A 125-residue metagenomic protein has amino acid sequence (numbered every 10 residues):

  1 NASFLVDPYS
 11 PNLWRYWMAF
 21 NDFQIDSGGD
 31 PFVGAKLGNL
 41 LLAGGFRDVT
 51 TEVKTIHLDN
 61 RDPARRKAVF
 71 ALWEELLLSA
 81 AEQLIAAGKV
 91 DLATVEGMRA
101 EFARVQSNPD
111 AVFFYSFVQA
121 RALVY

Functional and structural regions predicted by a protein language model:
N1-P63: Conserved catalytic/acceptor-binding region of the Class I
L42, D48-Y125: Conserved Class I S-adenosyl-L-methionine
